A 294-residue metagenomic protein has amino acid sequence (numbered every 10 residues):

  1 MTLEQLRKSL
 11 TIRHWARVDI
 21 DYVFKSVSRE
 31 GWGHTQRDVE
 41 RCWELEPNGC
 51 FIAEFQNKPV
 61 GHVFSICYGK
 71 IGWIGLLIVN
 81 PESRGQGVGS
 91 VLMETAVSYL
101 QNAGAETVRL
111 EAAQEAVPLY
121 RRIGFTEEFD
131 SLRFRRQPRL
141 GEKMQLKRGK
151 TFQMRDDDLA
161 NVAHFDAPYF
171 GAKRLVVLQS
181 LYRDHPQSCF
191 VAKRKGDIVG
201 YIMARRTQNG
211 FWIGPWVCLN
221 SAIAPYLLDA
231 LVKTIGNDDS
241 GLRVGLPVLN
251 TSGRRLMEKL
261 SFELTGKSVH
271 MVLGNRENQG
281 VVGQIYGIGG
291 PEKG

Functional and structural regions predicted by a protein language model:
H14-V18, K25-R37, F165-V176: Helix-loop element at the rim of GNAT/NAT acetyltransferase active sites that forms part of the acceptor-substrate
T35-G61, W73, E128-D130, L181-V191: A short helix-loop-beta-strand connector motif used in the catalytic cores of GNAT acetyltransferases and, in some
I52, K58-I66, W73-I78, V191 (+2 more regions): Conserved beta-strand in the GNAT
V79, G85-S98, R122, S221-T234: Conserved acetyl-CoA-binding loop-helix of GNAT-fold acetyltransferases
L100-A113, N237-P247: Conserved GNAT acetyl-CoA-binding A-motif
Q101, F125-W212: Amide-forming acyltransferase catalytic core, primarily the GNAT-like/NAT-type and related acyltransferase folds
I123-E142, P215, G241-G294: Active-site/acyl-donor-binding loops of N-acyltransferases
P186-C189, R194, I198-I235, D239-L249: Flexible loop/N-cap segments at domain edges
